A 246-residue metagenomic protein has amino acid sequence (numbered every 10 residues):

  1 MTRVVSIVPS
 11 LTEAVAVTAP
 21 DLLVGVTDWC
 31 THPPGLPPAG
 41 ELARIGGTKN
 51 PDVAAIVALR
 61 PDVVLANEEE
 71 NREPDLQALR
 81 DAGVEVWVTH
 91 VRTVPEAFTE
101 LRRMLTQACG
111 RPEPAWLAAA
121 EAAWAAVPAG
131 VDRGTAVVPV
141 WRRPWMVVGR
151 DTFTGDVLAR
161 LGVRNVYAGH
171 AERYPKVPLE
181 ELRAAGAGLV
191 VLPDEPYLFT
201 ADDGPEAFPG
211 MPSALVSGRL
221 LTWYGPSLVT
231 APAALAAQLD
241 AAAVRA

Functional and structural regions predicted by a protein language model:
M1-A246: N-terminal ligand-binding lobe of clamshell/alpha-beta domains
